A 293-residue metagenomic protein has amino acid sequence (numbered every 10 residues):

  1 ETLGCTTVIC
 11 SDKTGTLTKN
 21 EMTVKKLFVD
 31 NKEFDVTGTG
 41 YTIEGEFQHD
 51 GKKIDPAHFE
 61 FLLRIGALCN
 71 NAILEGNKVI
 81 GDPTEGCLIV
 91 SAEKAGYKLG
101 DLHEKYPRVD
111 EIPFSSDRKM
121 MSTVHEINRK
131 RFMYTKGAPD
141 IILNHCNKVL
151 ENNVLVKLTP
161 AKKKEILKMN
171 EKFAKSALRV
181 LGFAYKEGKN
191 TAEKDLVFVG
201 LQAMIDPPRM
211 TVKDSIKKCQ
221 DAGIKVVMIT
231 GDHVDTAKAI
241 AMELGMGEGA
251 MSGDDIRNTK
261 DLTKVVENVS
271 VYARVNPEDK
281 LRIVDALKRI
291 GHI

Functional and structural regions predicted by a protein language model:
E1-I293: Conserved cytosolic headpiece of P-type ATPases
